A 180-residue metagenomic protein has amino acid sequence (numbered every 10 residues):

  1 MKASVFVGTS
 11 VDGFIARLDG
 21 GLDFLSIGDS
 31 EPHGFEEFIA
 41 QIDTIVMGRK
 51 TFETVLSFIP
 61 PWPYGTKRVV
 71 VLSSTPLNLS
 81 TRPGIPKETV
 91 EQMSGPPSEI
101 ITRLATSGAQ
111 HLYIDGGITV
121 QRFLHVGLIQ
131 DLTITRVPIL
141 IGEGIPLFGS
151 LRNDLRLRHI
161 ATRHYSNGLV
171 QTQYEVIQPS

Functional and structural regions predicted by a protein language model:
M1-S180: Enzymes that bind and transform nitrogen-containing heteroaromatic metabolites
